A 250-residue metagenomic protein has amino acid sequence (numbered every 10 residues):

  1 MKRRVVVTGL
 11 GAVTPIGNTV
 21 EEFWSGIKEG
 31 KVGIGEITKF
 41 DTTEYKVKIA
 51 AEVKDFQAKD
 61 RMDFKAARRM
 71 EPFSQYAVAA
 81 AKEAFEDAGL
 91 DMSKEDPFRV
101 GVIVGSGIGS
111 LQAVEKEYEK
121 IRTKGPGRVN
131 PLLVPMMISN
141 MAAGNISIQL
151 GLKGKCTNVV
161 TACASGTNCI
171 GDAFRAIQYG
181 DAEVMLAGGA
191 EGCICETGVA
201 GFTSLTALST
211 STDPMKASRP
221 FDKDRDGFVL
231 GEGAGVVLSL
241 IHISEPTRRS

Functional and structural regions predicted by a protein language model:
K2-V6: Extreme N-terminal starter segment of soluble prokaryotic enzymes
V7, F23-W24, K28-T161, A190-V199: Conserved beta-ketoacyl condensing-enzyme motif
L10-G17: Short polar catalytic/cofactor-binding loops
T123-N130, G171, R175, E191-I241: Glycine-/small-residue-rich "gating" segment that lines the acyl/pantetheine channel and substrate pocket
G151, Q178-Y179: Residue-level signal for alpha-helix termini/capping positions
G166: Short conserved active-site loop signatures built around small residues
A182-M185: Short, high-confidence coil segments that cap the C-terminus of an alpha-helix and link into the following beta-strand
I241-S250: Single conserved hydrophobic/aromatic residue that forms the stacking wall/gate of nucleotide- or nucleobase-binding
